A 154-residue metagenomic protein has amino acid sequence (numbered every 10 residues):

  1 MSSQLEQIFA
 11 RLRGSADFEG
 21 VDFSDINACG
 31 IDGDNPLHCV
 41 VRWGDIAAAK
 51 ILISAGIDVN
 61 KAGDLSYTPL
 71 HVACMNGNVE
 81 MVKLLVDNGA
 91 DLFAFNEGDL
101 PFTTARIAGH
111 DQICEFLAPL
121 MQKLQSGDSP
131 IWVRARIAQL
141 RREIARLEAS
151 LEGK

Functional and structural regions predicted by a protein language model:
M1-A48: N-terminal segments that cap or nucleate solenoid repeat domains
M1-R13, R106-K154: Ankyrin-repeat-protein effector appendages
A10-R13, C39-G44, V72-N78, T104-H110: Ankyrin repeat A-helix N-terminal signature
R13-V21, D45-I53, N78-V86, H110-A118: Ankyrin repeat structural motif
G30, G63, F95-N96: Ankyrin repeat boundary/linker residues
